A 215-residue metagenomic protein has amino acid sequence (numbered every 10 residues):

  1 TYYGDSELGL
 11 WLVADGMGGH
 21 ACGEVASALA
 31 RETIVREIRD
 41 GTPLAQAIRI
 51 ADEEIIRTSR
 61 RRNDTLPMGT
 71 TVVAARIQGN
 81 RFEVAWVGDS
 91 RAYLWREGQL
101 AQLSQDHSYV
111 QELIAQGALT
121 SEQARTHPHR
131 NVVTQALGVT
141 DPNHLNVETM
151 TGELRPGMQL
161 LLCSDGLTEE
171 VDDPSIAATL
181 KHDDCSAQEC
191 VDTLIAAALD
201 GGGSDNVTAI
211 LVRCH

Functional and structural regions predicted by a protein language model:
T1-H215: PP2C/PPM-type serine/threonine phosphatase catalytic domain
